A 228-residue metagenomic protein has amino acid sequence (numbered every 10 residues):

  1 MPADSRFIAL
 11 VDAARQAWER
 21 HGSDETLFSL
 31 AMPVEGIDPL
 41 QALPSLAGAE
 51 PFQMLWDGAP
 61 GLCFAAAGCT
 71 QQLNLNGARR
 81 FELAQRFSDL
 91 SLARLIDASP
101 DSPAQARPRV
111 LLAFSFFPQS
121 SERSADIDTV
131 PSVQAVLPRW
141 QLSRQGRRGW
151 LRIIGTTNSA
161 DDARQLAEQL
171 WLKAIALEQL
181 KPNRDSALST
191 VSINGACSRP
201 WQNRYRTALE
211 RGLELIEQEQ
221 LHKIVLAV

Functional and structural regions predicted by a protein language model:
M1-V228: Signature of the chorismate-utilizing enzyme
